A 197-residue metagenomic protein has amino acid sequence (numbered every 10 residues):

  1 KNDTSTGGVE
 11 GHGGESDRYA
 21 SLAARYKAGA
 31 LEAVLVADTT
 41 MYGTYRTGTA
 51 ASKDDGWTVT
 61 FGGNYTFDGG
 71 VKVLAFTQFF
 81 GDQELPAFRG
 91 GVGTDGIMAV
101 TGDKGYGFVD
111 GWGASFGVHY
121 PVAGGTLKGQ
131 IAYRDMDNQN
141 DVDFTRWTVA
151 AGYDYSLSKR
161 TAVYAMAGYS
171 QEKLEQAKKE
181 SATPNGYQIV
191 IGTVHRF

Functional and structural regions predicted by a protein language model:
N2-E10, R25: Transmembrane beta-barrel domains of Gram-negative outer membranes and organellar outer membranes
E15-D17, S21-A150: Detector for outer-membrane/organellar transmembrane beta-barrel domains, recognizing the amphipathic beta-strand
W57, W147, K159, G186-Y187: Extracytoplasmic/periplasmic mature domains of Sec-exported, cell-envelope-associated bacterial proteins
T77, G125, Y153, T161 (+1 more regions): Polar/charged side chains located within well-ordered beta-strands of beta-rich proteins
F88, Y164-M166, K173-P184: A glycine-biased, small/acidic residue-tolerant capping/turn segment at secondary-structure junctions
R134-N138, S156-S158, S170-E172: Short Gly/Pro-enriched loop/turn and capping motifs at secondary-structure junctions
A150-G168: C-terminal closing repeat unit and adjoining cap/tail of repeat-based domains
P184-F197: Outer-membrane beta-barrel "beta-signal"
